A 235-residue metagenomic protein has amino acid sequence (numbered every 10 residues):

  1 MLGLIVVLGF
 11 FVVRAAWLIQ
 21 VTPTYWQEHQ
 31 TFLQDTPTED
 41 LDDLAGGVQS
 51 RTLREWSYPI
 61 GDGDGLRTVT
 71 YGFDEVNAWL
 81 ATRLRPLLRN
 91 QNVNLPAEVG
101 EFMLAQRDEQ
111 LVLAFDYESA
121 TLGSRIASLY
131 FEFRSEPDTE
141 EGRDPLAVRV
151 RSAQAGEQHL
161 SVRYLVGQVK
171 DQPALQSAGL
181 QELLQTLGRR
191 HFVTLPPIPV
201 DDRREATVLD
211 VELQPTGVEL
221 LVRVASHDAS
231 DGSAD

Functional and structural regions predicted by a protein language model:
M1-D235: Extracellular/lumenal and peripheral-membrane lipid-interaction modules
